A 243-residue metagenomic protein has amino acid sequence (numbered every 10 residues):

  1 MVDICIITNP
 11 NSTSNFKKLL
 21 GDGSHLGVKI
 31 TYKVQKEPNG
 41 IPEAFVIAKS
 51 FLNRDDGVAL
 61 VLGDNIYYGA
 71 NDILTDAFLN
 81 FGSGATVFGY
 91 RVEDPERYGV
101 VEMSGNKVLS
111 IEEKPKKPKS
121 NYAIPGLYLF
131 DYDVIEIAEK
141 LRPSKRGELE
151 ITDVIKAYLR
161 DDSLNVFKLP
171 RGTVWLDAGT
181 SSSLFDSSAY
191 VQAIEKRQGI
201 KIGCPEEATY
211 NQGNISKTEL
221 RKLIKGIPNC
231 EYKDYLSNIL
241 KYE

Functional and structural regions predicted by a protein language model:
M1, G21, S50-R54, E139-P143 (+6 more regions): Generic secondary-structure signature for well-ordered alpha-helical cores
M1-L62, I66-L74, K222, G226-N229 (+1 more regions): Conserved N-terminal catalytic core of the sugar/cofactor nucleotidyltransferase
I6, L60, A85-F88, V166: Structural beta-sheet core signal
G21-G27, E102, A157-L159: Short, conserved catalytic or adaptor-binding loops enriched in Gly and charged residues
Y32, A48, D64, V101 (+4 more regions): Residue-level signal for inorganic ion chemistry
A59, T75-L79, K107-E207, N211 (+1 more regions): Catalytic-core segments of class I nucleotidyltransferases/pyrophosphorylases that form NMP-activated intermediates
G69-E96: Conserved donor-nucleotide/metal-binding helix-loop-beta segment in metal-dependent transferases, i.e., the alpha-helix
G203-E243: Long, low-complexity C-terminal extensions of enzymes
